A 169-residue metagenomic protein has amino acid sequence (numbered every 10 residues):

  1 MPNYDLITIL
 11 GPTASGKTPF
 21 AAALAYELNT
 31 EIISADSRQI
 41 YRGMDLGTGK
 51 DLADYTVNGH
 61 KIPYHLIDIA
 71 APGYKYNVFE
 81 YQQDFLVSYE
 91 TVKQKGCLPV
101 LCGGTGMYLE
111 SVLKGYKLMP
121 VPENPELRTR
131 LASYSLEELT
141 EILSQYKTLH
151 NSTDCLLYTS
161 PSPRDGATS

Functional and structural regions predicted by a protein language model:
M1-R164: Phosphate/pyrophosphate-binding catalytic cores of soluble transferases and nucleic-acid-acting enzymes
A167-T168: Ala/Thr-enriched low-complexity intrinsically disordered regions
